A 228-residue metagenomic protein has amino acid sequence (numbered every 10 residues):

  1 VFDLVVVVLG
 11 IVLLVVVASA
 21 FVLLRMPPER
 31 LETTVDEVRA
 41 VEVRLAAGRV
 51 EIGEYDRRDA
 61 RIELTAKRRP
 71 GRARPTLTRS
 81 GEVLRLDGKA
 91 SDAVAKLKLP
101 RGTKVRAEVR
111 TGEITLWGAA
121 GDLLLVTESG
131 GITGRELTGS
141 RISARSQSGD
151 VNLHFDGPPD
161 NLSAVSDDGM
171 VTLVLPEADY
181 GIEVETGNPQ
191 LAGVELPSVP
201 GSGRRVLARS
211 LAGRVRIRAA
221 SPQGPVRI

Functional and structural regions predicted by a protein language model:
V1-L4, K96-K98: Short intrinsically disordered, low-complexity coil segments enriched in acidic
D3-F21: Hydrophobic membrane-insertion alpha-helices, especially the h-region of bacterial N-terminal signal peptides
V22-V83, V94-K98, K104, T115-L116 (+3 more regions): Short linear S-[DN]-x-LW-Φ motif typified by the pepsin-like aspartic protease active-site region
A40-E42, E51, R61-E63, R85 (+9 more regions): Beta-strand secondary-structure signal
A46, Y55, T65, K89 (+7 more regions): Surface loops and adjacent helix of pleckstrin homology
G88-N161, V165-D167: Non-cytosolic head/periplasmic domains of membrane-anchored proteins
R135-I228: Short, surface-exposed interaction patches in beta-rich subdomains that mediate adhesion/assembly near membranes
